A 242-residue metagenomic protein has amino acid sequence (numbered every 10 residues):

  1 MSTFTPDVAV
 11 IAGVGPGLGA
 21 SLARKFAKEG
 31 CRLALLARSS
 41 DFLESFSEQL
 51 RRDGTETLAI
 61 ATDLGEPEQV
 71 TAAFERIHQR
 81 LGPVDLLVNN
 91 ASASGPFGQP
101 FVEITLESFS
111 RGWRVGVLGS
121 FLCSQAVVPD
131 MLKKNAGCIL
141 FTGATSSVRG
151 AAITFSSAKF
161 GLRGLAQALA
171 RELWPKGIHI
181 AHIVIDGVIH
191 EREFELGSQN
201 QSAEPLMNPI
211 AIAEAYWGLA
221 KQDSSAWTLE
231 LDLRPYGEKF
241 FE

Functional and structural regions predicted by a protein language model:
P6-D7, E56, P83-V84, P100 (+2 more regions): Active-site loop of short-chain dehydrogenase/reductase
G15-G17: Conserved glycine-rich cofactor-binding loop
C31-S45: Conserved glycine-rich Rossmann-like NAD(P)H-binding loop of the short-chain dehydrogenase/reductase
A61-A72, L106: The beta1-alpha1 cofactor-binding region of Rossmann-like NAD(H)/NADP(H)-dependent oxidoreductases
V102-F121, A136, L140, L162: Catalytic Tyr-X3-Lys loop
G112, C138-G161, Q167, R171-W174: Catalytic loop of short-chain dehydrogenase/reductase
S124-Q125, Q167: A short, exposed helix-loop element centered on a Lys and neighboring polar residues
P175-G187, S198-E242: C-terminal helical subdomain
